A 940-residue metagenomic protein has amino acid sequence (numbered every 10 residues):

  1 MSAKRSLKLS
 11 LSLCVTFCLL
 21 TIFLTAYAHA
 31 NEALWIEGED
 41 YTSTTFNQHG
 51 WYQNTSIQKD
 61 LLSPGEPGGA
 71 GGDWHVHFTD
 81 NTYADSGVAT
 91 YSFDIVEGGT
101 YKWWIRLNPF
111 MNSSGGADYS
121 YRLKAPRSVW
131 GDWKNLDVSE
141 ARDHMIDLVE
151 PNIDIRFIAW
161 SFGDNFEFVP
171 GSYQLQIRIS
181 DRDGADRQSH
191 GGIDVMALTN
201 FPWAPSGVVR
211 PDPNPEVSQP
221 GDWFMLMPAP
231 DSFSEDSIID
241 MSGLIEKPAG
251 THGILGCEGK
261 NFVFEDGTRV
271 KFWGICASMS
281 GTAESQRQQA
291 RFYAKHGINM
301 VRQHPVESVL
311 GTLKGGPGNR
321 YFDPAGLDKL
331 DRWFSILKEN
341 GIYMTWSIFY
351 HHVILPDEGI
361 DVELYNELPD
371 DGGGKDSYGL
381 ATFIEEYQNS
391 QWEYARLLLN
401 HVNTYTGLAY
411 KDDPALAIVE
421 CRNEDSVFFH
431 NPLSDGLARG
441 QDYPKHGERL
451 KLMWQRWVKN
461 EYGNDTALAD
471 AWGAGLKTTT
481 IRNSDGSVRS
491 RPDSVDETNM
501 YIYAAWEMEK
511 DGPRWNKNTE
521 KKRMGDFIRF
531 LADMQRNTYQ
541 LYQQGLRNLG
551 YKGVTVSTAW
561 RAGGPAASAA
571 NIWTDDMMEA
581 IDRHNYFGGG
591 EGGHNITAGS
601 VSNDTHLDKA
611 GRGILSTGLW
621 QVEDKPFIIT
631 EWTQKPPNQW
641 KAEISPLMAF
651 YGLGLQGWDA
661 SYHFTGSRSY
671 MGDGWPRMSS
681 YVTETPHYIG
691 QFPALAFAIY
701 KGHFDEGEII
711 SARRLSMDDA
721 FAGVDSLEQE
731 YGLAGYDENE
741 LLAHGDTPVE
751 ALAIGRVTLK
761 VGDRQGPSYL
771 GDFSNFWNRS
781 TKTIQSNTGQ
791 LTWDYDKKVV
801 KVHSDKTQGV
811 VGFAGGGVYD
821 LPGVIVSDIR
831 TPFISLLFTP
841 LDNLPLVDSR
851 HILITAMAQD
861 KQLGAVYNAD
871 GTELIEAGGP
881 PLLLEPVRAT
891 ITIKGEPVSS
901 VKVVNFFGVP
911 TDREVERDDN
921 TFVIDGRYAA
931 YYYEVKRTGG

Functional and structural regions predicted by a protein language model:
S2-V15: Bacterial N-terminal signal peptides that target proteins for export
S12-T25: Bacterial N-terminal signal peptides
A26-A30: Boundary at the C-terminal end of the N-terminal hydrophobic targeting segment
N31-D231, C257-E258, V270: Extracytoplasmic
H252-Q544, N548-M578: Active-site mouth of glycoside hydrolases
Q535-T555, G563, A569-F587, S600-L759 (+1 more regions): Catalytic-core region of carbohydrate-active enzymes that cleave or remodel glycosidic bonds
A696-K701, D705-V903, Y928: Long, low-hydrophobicity ectodomains and other hydrophilic envelope-associated domains
N920-G940: C-terminal beta-strand-rich structural cap/linker in extracellular carbohydrate-active enzymes
